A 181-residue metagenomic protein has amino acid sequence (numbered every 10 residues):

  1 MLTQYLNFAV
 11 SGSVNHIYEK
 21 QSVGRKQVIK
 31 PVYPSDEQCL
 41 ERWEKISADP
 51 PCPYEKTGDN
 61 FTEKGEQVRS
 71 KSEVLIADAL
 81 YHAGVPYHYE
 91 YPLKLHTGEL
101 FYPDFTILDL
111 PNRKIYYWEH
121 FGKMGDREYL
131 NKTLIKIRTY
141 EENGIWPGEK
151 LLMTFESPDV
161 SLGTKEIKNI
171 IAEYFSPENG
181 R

Functional and structural regions predicted by a protein language model:
L2, A9-V10, V14-V85: Solvent-exposed, charged helical/coil patches that constitute nucleic-acid or partner-interaction surfaces
E63-S70, D126-L130, S157: Short, charged/polar micro-motifs that form catalytic or ligand-binding hotspots
E66-V68, Y81, V85-P111: Active-site metal-binding core of divalent-cation-utilizing nuclease and nuclease-like domains
V85, K114, W146-E149: Short glycine-/polar-rich loops that comprise or flank the Walker A/P-loop and associated switch/sensor motifs
L93-L100, D126-R127, S157-L162: Acidic-and-aromatic substrate-binding clefts and catalytic sites of carbohydrate-active enzymes
Y102-K136: Short beta-strand-loop-alpha-helix junction that forms the active-site gateway of nucleic-acid-processing nucleases
M124, N131-Y140, G144-P147, P158: C-terminal structured domain segments
E142-R181: Basic, glycine-rich
